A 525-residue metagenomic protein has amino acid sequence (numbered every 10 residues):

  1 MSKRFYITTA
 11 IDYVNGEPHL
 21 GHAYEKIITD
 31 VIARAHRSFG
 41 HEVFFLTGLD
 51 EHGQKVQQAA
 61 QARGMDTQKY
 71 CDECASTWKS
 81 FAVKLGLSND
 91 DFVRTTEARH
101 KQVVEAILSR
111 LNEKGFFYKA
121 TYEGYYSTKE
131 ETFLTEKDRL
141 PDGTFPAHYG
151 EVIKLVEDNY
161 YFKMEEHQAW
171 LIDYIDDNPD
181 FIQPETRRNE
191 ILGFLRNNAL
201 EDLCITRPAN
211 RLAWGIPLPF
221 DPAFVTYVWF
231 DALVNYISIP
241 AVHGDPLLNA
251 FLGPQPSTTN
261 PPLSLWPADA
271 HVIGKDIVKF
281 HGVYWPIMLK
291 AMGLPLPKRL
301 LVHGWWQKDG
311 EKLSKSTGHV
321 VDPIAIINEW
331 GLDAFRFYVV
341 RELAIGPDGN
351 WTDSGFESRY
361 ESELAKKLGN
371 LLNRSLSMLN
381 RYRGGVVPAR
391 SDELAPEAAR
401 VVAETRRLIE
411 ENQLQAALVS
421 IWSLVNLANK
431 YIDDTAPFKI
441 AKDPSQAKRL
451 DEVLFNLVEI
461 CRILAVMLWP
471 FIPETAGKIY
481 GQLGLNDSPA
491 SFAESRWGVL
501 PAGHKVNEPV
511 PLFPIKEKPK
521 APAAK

Functional and structural regions predicted by a protein language model:
M1-R4, F44, G48, A120-Y125 (+4 more regions): Basic, alpha-helical terminal appendages of large translation-related enzymes
S2-G40, F44-T47, R99-V103, A147-R381 (+1 more regions): Structured secondary-structure scaffolds
L49-K55: Short, charge-patterned binding micro-sites
A59-D72: A charged helix-plus-loop insertion that forms the helical arch/lid used to bind and gate nucleic-acid substrates
C74-D90: A glycine-rich helix N-cap at a beta->alpha junction
T96-F116, Y126: Feature captures the FAD/FMN-dependent oxidoreductase FAD-binding
K114-Q168, I172: Cys/His-rich short segments
V278, E342, G346, S375-R390 (+2 more regions): Active-site-proximal binding-pocket segments
